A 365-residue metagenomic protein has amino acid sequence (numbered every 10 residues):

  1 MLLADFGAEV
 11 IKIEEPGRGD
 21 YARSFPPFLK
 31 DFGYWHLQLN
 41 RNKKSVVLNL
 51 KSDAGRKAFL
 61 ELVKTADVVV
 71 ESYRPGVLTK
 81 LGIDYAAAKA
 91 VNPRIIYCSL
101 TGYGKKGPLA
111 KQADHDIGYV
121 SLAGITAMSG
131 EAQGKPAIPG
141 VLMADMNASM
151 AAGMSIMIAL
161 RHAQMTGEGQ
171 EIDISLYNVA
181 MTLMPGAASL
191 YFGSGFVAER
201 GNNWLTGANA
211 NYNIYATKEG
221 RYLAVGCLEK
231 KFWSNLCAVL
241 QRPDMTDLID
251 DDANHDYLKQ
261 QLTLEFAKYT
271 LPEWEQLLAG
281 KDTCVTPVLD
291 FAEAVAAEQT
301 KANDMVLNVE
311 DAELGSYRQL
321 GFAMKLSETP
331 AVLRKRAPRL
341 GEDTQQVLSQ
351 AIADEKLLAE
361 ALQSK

Functional and structural regions predicted by a protein language model:
M1-M165, R339, D343-K365: N-terminal helix-loop segment corresponding to the beta1-alpha1 unit of nucleotide/adenylate-binding folds
V10, A279-E293, D354-A359: Short, well-structured beta-strand/strand-turn elements
G17, G102-G104, L176-M181, E219-R221 (+2 more regions): Glycine-rich beta-alpha junction loops
K105, Q133-V141, Q164-A180, R200-G207 (+1 more regions): Conserved Rossmann-fold dehydrogenase catalytic segment
K135-A144, A216-R221, T329-V332: Flexible glycine/proline-enriched surface loops and loop-helix/loop-strand junctions
S149-G169, T182-S194, N235-P243: Oxidoreductase and adenylate-handling cofactor-binding alpha/beta cores
N211-K281, V285: Aromatic-enriched alpha-helical interface/lid elements that frame and gate functional surfaces
A216-K218, E293-K365: Terminal low-complexity tails and localization/encapsulation signals of metabolic enzymes
